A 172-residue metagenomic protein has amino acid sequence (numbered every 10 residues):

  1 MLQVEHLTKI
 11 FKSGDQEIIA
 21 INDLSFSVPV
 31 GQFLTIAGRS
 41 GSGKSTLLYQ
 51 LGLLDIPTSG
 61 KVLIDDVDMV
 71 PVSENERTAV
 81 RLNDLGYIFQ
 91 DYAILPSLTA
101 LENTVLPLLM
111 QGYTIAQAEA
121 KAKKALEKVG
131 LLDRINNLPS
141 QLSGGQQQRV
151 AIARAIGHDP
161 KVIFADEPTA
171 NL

Functional and structural regions predicted by a protein language model:
M1-L172: ABC family nucleotide-binding domain
